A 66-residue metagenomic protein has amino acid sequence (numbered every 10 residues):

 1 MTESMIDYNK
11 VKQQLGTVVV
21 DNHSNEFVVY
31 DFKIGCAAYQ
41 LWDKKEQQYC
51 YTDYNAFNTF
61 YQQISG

Functional and structural regions predicted by a protein language model:
M1-Q14: Mixed-charge, Lys/Arg-rich low-complexity intrinsically disordered regions
Y8, N58-G66: Flexible loop/turn and low-complexity linker elements, especially glycine-anchored beta turns and charged/proline-rich
Q14-F60: Acidic, low-complexity, intrinsically disordered interaction modules
